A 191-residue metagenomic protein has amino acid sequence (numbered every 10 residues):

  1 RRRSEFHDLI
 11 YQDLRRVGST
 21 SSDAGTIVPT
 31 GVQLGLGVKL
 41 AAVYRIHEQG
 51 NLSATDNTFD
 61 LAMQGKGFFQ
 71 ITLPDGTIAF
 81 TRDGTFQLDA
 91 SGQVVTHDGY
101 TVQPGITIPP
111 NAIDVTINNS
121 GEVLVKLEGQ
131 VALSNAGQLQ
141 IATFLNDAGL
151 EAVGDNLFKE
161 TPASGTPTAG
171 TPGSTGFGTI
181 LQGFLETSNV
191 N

Functional and structural regions predicted by a protein language model:
R1-R15, T20, I113, L185 (+1 more regions): Short, compositionally biased, intrinsically disordered N-terminal export/targeting signals, typified by the non-Sec
R2, F6, F69, F86 (+1 more regions): Aromatic-residue hotspot detector
R3-L9, F80-G84, A136-I141: Short Gly/aromatic-enriched secondary-structure transition segments
Y11-S21, G35-V43, L73, N146-T166: Short charge-dense sequence patches
G18-Q130: Small-polar (Ser/Thr/Gly)-enriched, low-hydrophobicity segments that adopt extended beta-strand/coil conformations
T85, Q93-V190: Amphipathic alpha-helical assembly segments
